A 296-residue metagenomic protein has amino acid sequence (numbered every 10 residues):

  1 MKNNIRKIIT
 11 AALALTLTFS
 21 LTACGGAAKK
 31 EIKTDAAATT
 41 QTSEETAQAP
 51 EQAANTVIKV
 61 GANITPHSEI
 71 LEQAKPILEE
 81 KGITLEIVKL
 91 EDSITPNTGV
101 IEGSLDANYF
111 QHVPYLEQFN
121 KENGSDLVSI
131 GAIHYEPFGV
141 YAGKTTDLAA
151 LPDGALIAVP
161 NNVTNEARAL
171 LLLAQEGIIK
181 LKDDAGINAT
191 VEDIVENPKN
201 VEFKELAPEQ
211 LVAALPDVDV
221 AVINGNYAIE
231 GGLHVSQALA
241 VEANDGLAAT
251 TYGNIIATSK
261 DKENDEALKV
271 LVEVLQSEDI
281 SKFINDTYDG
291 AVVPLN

Functional and structural regions predicted by a protein language model:
M1-A28: Sec-dependent N-terminal signal peptides of Gram-positive bacterial secreted proteins and lipoproteins
S20-Q48: Bacterial lipoprotein signal-peptidase II cleavage site
A53-T65, I83-K89, L156-I157: Short, well-ordered beta-strand elements
I87-T98, G186-A213: Short helix-initiation/N-cap motifs at beta->coil->alpha
Q118-I130, T145, D217, V222 (+1 more regions): Ligand-binding "clamshell"
I130-I179, S281: A conserved helix-loop-strand patch within extracytoplasmic ligand-binding domains of the periplasmic binding
P137-L148, Y252-D265: A bilobed periplasmic-binding-protein/Venus flytrap-type ligand-binding module shared by bacterial periplasmic
N165-A174, L275-L295: Periplasmic-binding protein-like
